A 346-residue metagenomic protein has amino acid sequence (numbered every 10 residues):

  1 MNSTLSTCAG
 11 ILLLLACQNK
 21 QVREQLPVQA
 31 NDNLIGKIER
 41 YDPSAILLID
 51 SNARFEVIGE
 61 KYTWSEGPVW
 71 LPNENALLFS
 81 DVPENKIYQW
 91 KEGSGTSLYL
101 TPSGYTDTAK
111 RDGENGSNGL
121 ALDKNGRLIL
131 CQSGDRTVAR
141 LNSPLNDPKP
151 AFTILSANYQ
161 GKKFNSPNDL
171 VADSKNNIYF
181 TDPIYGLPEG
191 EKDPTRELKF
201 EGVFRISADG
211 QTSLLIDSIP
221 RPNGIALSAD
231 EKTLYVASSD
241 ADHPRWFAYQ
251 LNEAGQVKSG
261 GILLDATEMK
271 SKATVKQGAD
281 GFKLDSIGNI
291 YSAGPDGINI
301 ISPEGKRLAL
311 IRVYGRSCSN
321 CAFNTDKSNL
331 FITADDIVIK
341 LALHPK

Functional and structural regions predicted by a protein language model:
M1-Q25: Bacterial Sec-dependent N-terminal signal peptides
Q18-K346: Sequence-structural signature of mature extracellular/luminal beta-sheet repeat domains, prominently beta-propellers
